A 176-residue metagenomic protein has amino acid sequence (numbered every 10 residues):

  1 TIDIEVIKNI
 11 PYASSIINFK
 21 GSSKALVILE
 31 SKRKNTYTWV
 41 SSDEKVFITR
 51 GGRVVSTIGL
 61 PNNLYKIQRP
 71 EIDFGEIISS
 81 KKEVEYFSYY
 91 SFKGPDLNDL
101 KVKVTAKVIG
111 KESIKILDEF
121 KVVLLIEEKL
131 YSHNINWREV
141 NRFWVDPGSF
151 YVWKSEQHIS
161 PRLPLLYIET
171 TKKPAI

Functional and structural regions predicted by a protein language model:
T1-I58, Y65, K81-I176: Acidic, serine/threonine-rich low-complexity disordered tracts
N62-E71: Surface-exposed, glycine/proline- and aromatic-rich loop segments on solvent-exposed faces across compartments
